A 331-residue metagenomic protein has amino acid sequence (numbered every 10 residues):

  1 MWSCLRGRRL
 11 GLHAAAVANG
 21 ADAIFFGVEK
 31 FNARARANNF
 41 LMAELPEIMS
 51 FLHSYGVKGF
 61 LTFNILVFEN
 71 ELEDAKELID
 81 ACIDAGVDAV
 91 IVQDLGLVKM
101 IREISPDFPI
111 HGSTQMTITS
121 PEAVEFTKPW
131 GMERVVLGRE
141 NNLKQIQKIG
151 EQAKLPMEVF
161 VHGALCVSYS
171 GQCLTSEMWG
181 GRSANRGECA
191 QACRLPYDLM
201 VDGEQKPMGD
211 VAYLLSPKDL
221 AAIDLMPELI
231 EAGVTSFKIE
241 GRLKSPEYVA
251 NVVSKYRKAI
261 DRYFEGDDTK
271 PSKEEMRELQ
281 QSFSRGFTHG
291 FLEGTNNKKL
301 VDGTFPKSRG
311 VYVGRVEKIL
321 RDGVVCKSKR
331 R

Functional and structural regions predicted by a protein language model:
M1-R6, L12-A18, A23-F25, K30 (+7 more regions): Surface-exposed amphipathic alpha-helical tracts and adjacent flexible/coil segments at the periphery of soluble enzymes
R34-H53: Glycine-rich, positively charged N-terminal anion/phosphate-binding segment
A37-F40, V67, L214: Pocket-edge positions in alpha/beta enzyme catalytic cores
G96-L97: Alpha-helix capping/helix-boundary segments
I101: RNase H-like DDE/DDD metal-dependent nuclease/strand-transfer catalytic core used by mobile genetic elements
T117: Beta/alpha (TIM)-barrel catalytic core signal, keyed to glycine-rich beta->alpha loops juxtaposed to Asp/Glu that bind
P121-E122: Conserved nucleotide-cofactor-binding alpha/beta core module
